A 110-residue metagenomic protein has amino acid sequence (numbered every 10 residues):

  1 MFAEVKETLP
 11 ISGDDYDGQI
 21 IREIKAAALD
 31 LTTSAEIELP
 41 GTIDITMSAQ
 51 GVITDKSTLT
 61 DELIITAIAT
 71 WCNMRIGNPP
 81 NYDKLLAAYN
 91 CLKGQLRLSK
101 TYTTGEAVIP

Functional and structural regions predicted by a protein language model:
M1-T60, K84-A87, C91-P110: Conserved short "hinge" loops at termini or chain/domain junctions
S57-T66, P80: Structural motif
T66-G77: Short, hydrophobic/amphipathic alpha-helical patches that form generic packing surfaces within helical domains
